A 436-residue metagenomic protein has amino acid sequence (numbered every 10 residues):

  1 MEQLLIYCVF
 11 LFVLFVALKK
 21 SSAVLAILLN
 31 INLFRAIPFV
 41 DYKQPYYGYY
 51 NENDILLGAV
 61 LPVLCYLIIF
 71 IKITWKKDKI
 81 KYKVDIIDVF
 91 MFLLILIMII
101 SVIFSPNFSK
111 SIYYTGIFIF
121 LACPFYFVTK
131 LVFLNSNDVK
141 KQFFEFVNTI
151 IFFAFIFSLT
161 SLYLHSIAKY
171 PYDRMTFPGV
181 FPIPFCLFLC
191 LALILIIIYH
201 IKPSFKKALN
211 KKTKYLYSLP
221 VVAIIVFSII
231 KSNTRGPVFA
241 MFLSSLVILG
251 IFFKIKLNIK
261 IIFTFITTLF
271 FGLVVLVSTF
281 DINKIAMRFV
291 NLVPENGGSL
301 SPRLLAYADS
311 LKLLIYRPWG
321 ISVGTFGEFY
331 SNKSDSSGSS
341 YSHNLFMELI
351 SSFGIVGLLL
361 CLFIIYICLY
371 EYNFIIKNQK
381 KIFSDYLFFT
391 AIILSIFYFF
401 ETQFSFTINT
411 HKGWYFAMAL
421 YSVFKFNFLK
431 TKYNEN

Functional and structural regions predicted by a protein language model:
M1-K72, I100-F104, Y398-F400: N-terminal signal-anchor transmembrane segment
V9-F15, I95-V102, F120-P124, K141-Y170 (+3 more regions): Alpha-helical transmembrane segments of multi-pass inner-membrane proteins
S22-I27, K81-L96, Y113-G116, V128-S158 (+2 more regions): Interfacial loop-to-transmembrane-helix boundary motif in multi-pass membrane proteins
L56-L64, I86-M98, F108-L131, L187: Aromatic-anchored transmembrane helix interface
N148, G250, I259-I261, I355-F399 (+1 more regions): Hydrophobic transmembrane alpha-helices and their immediate junctions
L162-A168, K231, F252-P294, A308-I315: A membrane-periplasm/extracellular boundary helix in multi-pass inner-membrane enzymes that assemble envelope glycans
I194-I198, S245-L246, F388-N436: Transmembrane alpha-helices of multi-pass inner-membrane enzymes
L292-F353: Long extracytoplasmic/lumenal interhelical loops at the membrane interface of multi-pass membrane proteins
